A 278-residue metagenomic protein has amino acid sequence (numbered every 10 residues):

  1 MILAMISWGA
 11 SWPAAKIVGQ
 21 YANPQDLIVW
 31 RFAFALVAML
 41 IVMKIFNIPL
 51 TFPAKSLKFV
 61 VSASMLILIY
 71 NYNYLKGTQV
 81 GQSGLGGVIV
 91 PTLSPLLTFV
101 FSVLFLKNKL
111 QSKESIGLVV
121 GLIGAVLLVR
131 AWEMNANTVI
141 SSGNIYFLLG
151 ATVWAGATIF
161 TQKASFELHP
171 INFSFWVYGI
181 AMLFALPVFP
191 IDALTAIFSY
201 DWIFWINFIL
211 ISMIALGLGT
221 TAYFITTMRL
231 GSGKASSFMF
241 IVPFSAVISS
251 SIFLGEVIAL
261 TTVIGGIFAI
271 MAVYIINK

Functional and structural regions predicted by a protein language model:
M1-D26, I69, N73, A136-K163: Glycine-/small-residue-enriched transmembrane alpha-helix faces in small-molecule transporters and effluxers
S7, S11-W12, L40-V90, L127 (+1 more regions): Specific transmembrane alpha-helical segments of multi-pass solute transporters/efflux pumps, especially DMT/EamA
P13-Y21, K76-Q79, S83, V129-S142 (+3 more regions): Membrane-interface helix termini and inter-helical loops of multi-pass transporters
V18, L27, R31, G77 (+7 more regions): Hydrophobic/aromatic residues within transmembrane alpha-helices of multi-pass small-molecule transporters
D26-I41, I45, L57, V61 (+4 more regions): Hydrophobic alpha-helical transmembrane segments of multi-pass integral membrane proteins, especially transporters
I28-W30, Y72, L85-L93, F160-L183 (+1 more regions): Helix-helix packing/entry segments at the starts of transmembrane helices
M39, V61, K113-W132, A185 (+3 more regions): Hydrophobic transmembrane alpha-helices of multi-pass small-molecule transport proteins
I41-N47, S94-V119, F244-I264: C-terminal transmembrane-helix exit sites in multi-pass transporters
